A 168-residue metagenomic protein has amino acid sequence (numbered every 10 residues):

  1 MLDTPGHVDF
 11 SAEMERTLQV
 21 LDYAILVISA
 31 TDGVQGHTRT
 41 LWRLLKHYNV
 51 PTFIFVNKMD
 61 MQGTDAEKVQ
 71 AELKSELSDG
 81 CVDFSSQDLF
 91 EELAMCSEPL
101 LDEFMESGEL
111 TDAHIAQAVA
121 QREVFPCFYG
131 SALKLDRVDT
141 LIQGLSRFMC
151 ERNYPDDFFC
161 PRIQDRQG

Functional and structural regions predicted by a protein language model:
M1-G168: Structural and coupling elements of P-loop NTPases
